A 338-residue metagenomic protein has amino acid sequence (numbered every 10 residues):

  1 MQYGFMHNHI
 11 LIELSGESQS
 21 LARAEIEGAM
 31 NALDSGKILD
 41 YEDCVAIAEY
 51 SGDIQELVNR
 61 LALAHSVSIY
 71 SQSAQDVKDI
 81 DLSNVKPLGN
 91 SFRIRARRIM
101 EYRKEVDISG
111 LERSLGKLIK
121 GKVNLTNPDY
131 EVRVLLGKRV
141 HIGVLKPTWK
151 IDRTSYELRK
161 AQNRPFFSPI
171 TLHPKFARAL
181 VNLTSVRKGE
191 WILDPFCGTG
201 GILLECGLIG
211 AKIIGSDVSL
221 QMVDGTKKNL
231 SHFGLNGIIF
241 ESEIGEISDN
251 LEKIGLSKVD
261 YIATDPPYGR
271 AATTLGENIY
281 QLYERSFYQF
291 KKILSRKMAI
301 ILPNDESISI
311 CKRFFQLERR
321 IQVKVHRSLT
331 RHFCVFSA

Functional and structural regions predicted by a protein language model:
Y3-L63, D76-I80, I99-E101, E105-R113 (+1 more regions): Class I S-adenosyl-L-methionine-dependent methyltransferase catalytic core
L63-Y70: Terminal, basic amphipathic appendages of nucleotide-handling enzymes
Q72-L88: An N-terminal amphipathic alpha-helical segment
L88-S91, G189: Phosphate-coordination loops involved in phosphoryl transfer and adenosine-cofactor binding
S91-R93, I119-P128: Short secondary-structure capping/junction motifs at helix and strand boundaries
R95-R97: Active-site nucleophile-His-acid catalytic modules used for acyl/amide transfer and hydrolysis across diverse enzymes
